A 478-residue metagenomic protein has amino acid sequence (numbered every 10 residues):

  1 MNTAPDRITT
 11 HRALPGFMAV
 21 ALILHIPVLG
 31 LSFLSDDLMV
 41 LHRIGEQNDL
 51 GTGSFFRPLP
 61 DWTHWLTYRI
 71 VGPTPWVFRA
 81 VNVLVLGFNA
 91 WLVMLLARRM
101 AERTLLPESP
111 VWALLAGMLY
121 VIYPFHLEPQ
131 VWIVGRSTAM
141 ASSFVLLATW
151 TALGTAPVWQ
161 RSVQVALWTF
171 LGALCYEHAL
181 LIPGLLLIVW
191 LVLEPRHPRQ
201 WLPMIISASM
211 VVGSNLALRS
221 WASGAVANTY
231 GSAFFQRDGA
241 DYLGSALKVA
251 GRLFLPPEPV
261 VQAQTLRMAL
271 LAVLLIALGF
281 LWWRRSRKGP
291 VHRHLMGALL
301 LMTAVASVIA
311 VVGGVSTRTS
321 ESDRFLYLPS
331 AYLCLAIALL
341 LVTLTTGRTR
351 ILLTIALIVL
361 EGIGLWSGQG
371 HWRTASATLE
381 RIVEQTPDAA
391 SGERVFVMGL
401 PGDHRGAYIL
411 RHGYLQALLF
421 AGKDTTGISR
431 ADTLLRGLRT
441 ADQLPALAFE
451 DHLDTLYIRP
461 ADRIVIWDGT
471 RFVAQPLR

Functional and structural regions predicted by a protein language model:
N2-R478: Polytopic membrane enzymes that build or remodel cell-surface glycoconjugates and lipids
